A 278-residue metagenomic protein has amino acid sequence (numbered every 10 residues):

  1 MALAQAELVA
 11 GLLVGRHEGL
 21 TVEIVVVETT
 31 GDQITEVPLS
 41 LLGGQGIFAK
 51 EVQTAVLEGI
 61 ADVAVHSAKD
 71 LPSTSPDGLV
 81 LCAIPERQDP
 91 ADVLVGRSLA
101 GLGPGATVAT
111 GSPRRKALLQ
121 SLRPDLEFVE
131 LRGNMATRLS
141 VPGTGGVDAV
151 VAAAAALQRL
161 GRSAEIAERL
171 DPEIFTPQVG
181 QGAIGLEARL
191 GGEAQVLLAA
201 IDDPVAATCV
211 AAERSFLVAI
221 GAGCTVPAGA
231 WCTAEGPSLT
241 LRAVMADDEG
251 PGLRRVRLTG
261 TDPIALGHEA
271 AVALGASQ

Functional and structural regions predicted by a protein language model:
M1-E28, Q33-V37, L41, A49 (+2 more regions): Small-molecule-sensing regulatory modules
G31-E36, A64, P72-S75: Short active-site-adjacent helix-start/loop capping segments
E36-V63: Short, structured active-site "lid" loops
G59, H66-K69, G191-A194: Ordered, amphipathic secondary-structure segments that act as subunit-interaction surfaces in large macromolecular
A61-V65, D148-A149: Short, Asp-centered acidic motifs that coordinate Mg2+ and/or phosphate in catalytic or ligand-binding sites
A68-L126: A conserved helix-loop-strand patch within extracytoplasmic ligand-binding domains of the periplasmic binding
